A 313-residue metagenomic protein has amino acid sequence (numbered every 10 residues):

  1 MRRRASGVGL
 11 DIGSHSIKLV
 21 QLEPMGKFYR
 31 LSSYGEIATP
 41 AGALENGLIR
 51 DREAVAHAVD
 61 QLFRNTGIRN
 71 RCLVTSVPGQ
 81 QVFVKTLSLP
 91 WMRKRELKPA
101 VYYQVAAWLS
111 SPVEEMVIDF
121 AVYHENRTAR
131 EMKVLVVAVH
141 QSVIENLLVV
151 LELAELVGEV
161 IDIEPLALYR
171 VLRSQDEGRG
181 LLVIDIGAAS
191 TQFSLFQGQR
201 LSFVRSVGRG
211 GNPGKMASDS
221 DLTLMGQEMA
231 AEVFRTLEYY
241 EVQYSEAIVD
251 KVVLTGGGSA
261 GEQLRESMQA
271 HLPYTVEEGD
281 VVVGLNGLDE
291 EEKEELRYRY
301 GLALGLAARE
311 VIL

Functional and structural regions predicted by a protein language model:
M1-L313: Hydrophobic/aromatic-enriched cytosolic interaction surfaces used to assemble or bind macromolecules
